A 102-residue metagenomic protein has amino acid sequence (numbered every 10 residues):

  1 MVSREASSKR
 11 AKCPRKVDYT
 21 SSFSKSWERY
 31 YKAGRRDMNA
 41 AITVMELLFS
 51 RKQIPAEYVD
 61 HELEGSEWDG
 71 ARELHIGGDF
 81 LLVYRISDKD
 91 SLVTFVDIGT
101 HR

Functional and structural regions predicted by a protein language model:
M1-G78, S87-T94, H101-R102: Basic, Lys/Arg-enriched alpha-helical interface segments
F80-L82: Histidine-centered metal-chelating micro-motifs
